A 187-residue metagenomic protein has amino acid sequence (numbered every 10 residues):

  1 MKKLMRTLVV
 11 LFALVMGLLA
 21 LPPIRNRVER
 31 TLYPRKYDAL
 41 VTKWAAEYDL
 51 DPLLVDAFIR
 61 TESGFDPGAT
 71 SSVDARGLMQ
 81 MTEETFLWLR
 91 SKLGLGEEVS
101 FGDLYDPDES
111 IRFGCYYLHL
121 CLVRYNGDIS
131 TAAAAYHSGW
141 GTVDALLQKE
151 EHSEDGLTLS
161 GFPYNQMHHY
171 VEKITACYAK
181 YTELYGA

Functional and structural regions predicted by a protein language model:
M5-P23: Hydrophobic membrane-insertion alpha-helices, especially the h-region of bacterial N-terminal signal peptides
L21-A187: Catalytic glycan-binding domains that act on GlcNAc-containing polysaccharides
